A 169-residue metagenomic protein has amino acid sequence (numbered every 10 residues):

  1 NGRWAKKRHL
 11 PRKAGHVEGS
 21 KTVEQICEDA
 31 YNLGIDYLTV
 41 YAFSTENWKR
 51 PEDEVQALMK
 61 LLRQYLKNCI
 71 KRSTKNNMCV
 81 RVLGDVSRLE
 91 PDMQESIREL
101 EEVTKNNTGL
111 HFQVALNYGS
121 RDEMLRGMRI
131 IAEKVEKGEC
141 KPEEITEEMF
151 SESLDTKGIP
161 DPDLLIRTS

Functional and structural regions predicted by a protein language model:
N1-S169: Flexible, compositionally biased loop and terminal segments
